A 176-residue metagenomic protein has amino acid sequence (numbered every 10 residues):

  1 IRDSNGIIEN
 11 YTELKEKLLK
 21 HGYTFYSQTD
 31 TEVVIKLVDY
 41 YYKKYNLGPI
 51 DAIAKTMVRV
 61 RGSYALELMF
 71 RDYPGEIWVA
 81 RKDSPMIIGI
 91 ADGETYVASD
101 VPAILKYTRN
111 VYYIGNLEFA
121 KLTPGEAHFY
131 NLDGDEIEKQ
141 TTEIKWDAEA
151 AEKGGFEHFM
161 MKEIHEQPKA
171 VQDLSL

Functional and structural regions predicted by a protein language model:
R2-L176: Conserved short alpha-helical segments that host acidic/polar catalytic motifs at enzyme active sites
